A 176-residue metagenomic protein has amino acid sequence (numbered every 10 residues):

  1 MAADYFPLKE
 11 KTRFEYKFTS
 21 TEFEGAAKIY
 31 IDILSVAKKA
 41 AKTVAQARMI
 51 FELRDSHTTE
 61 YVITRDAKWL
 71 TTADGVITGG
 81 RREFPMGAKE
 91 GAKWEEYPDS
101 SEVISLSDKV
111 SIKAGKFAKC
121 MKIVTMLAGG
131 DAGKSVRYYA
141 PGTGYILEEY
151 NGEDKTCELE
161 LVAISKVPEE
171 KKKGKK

Functional and structural regions predicted by a protein language model:
M1-K176: Conserved functional acidic sites
